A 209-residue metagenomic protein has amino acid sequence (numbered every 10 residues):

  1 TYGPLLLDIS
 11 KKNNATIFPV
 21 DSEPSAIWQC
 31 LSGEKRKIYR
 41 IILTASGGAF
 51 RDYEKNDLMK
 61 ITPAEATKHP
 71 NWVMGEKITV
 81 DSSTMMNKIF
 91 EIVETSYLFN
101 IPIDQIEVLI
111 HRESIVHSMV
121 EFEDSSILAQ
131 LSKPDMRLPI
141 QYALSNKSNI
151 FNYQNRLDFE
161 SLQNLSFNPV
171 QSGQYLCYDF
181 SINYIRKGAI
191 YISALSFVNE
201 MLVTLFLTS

Functional and structural regions predicted by a protein language model:
T1-T208: Catalytic, metal-anchored helix/loop core of enzyme active sites in primary metabolism
